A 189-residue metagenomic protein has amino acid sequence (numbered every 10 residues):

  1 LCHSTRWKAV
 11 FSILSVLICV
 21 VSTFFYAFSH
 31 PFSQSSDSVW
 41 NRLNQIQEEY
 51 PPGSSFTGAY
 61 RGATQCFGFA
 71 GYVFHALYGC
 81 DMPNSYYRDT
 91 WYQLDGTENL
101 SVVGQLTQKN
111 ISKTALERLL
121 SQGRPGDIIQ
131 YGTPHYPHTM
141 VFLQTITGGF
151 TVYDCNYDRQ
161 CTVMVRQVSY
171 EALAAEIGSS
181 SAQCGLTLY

Functional and structural regions predicted by a protein language model:
C2-V16: N-terminal Sec-pathway targeting helices
F11, F24-F28, F32: Aromatic (phenylalanine/tyrosine) cluster motif
V16-Y26: Hydrophobic core
H30-G96: N-terminal capping segments
Q65-Y72, R124, H138-V141, A172: Extracytoplasmic/secreted proteins, especially bacterial periplasmic and envelope-associated proteins
D89-R159: ...with weaker cross-activation on analogous glycine-rich loops/strands in unrelated enzymes
F142-Y189: Aromatic- and glycine-rich peptidoglycan recognition patches
